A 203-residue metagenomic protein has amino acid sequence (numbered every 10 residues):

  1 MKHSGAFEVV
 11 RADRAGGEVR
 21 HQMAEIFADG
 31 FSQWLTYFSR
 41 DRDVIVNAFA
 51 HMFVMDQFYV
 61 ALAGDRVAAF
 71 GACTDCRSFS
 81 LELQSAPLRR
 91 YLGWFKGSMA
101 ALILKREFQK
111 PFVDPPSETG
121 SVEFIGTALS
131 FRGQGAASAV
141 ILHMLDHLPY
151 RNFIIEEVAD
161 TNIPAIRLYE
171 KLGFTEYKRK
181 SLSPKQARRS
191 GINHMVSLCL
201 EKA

Functional and structural regions predicted by a protein language model:
M1-E18, A203: Conserved N-terminal entry element of GNAT/NAT acetyltransferase domains
F31-N47, S80-L81, S85-A86, L92-W94: Conserved GNAT-fold acetyl-CoA-binding loop/helix
Y37-F58, A63, A72-T74, S78 (+1 more regions): Active-site rim helix/loop that mediates acceptor-substrate recognition in acyltransferases
R77-G120: Conserved acyl-donor/pantetheine-binding loop and adjacent beta-alpha core of acyl/acetyltransferases and related
S78, E157, T175-G191: Conserved catalytic-core motifs of GNAT/GCN5-like acyltransferases
R90-Y91, E123-R132, A159: A short, internal acetyl-CoA/4′-phosphopantetheine-binding micro-motif in the GNAT/acyltransferase core
T119-G120, L148-V158: Conserved GNAT acetyl-CoA-binding A-motif
F131-H143: Conserved acetyl-CoA pyrophosphate-binding loop and the N-cap/start of the following alpha-helix in GNAT-like
